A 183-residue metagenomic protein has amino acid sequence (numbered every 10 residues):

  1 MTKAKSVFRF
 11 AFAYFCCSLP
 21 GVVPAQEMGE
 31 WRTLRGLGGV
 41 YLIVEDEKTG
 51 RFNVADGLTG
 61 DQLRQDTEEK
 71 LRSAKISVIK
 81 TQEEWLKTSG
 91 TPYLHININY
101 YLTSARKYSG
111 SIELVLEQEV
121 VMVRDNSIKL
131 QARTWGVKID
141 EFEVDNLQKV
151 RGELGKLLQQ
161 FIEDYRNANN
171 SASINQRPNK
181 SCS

Functional and structural regions predicted by a protein language model:
M1-V7: N-terminal secretory signal peptides that target proteins for export/translocation
K5, F12-Y14, L71: Intrinsic disorder/low-complexity segments
R9-G21: Bacterial N-terminal signal peptides
G21-Q65, E163, N167-S183: A structural "domain/chain start" motif
Q26-R32, M122-S183: C-terminal/domain-edge helix-coil "capping" segments
G38, V44-K48, T67, K75 (+2 more regions): Generic secondary-structure microfeatures
V54-L86: N-terminal, post-signal-peptide region of Sec/Tat-exported proteins
Q82-D145: Surface-exposed short loop/turn segments
